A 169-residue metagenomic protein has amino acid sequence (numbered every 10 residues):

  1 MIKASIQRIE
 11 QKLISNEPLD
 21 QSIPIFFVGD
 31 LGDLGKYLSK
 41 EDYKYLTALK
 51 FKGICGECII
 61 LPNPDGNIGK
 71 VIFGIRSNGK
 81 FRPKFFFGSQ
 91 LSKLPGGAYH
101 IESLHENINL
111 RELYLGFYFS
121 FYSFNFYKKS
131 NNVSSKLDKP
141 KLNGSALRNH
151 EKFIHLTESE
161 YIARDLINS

Functional and structural regions predicted by a protein language model:
M1-S169: N-terminal hydrophobic/helix-forming segments and targeting peptides
